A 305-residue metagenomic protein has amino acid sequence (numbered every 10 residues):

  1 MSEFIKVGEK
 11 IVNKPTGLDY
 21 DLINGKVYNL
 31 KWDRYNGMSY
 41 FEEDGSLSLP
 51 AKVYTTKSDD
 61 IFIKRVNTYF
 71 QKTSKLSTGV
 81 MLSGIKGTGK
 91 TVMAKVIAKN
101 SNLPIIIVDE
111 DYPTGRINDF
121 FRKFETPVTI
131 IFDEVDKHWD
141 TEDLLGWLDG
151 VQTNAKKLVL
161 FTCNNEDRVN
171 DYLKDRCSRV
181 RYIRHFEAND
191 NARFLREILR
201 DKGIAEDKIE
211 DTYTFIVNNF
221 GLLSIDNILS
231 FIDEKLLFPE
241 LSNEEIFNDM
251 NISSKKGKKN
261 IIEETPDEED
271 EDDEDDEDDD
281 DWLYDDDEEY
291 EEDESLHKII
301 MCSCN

Functional and structural regions predicted by a protein language model:
M1-K26, E43, D175-N305: C-terminal alpha-helical "lid" subdomain
L18-P50: Conserved ASCE P-loop NTPase core motifs with emphasis on AAA+ ATPases
E42-G79: Pre-Walker A (pre-P-loop) alpha-helix and adjacent loop at the N terminus of AAA/AAA+ ATPase modules, a conserved
D60, A98-P127, H138-E142: Short glycine-rich substrate-engagement loop in P-loop NTPases that contacts/grips substrate
T73-A94: Walker A/P-loop nucleotide-binding motif
V80, I130-D133: Hydrophobic positions in the central parallel beta-sheet of the AAA+
Y112-P113, D136-K137, N165-V169, A188-R193: Conserved nucleotide-binding/hydrolysis micro-motifs of P-loop NTPases
D136-S178: Conserved catalytic/switch belt of AAA+ P-loop NTPases
